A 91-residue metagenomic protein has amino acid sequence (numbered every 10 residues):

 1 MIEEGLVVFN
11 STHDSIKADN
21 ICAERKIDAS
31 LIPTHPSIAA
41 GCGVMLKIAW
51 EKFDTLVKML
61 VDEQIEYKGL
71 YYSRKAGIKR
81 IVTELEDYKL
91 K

Functional and structural regions predicted by a protein language model:
T12, A23, I27-K58: Amphipathic, hydrophobic secondary-structure cores in small proteins
A18: Long C-terminal interaction/binding lobes of large macromolecular proteins
V57-K91: C-terminal structural segments of small proteins and small subunits
